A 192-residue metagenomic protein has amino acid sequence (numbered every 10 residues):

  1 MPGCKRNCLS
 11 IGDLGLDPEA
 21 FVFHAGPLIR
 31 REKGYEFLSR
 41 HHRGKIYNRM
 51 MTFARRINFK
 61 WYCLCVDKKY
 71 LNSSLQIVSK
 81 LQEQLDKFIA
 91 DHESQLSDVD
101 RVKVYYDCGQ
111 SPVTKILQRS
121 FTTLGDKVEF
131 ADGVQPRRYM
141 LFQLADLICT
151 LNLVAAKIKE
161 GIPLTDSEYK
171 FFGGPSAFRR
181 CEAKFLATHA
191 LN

Functional and structural regions predicted by a protein language model:
P2-N192: Phosphate-ester processing/binding pockets and catalytic centers
